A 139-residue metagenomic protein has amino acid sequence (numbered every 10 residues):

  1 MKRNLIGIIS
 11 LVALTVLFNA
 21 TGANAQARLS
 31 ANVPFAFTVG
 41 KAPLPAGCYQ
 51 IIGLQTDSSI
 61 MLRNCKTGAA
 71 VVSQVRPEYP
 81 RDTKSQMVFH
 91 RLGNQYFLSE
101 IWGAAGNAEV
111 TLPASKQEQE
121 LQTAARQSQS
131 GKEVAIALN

Functional and structural regions predicted by a protein language model:
M1-I9: Bacterial N-terminal signal peptides that target proteins for export
T15-A23: C-terminal segment of classical bacterial N-terminal signal peptides
P43-P45, Y96: Short, solvent-exposed loop/turn motifs
G47-I51: A short tyrosine-centered beta-strand micro-motif
T56-L92: Acidic, aromatic-enriched beta-alpha/helix-loop junctions
P77-N139: Beta-strand-rich cores of mature extracytoplasmic or soluble domains
